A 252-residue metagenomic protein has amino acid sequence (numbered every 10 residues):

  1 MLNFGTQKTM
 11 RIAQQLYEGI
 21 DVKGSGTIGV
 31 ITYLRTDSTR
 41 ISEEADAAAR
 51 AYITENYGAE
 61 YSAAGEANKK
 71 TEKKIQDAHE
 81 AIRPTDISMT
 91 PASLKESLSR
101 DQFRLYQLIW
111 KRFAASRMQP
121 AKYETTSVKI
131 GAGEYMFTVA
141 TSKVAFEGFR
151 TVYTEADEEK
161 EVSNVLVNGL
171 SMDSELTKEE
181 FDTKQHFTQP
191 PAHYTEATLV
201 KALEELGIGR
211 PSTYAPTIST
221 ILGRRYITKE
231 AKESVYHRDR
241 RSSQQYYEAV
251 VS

Functional and structural regions predicted by a protein language model:
M1-S252: Core catalytic DNA strand-manipulation module of type IA topoisomerases
